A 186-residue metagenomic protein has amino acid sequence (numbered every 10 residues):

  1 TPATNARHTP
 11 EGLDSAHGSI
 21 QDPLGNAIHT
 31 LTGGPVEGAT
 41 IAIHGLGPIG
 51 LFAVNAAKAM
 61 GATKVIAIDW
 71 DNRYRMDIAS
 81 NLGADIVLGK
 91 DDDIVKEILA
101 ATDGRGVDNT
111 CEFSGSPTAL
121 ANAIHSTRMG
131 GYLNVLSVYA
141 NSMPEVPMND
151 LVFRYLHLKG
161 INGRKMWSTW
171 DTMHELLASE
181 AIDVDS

Functional and structural regions predicted by a protein language model:
T1-R7: Glycine-rich phosphate/adenylate-binding loop and adjacent beta-alpha elements of nucleotide- or dinucleotide-binding
E11-D92: Mid-domain Rossmann-like dinucleotide-binding core that forms the NAD(H)/NADP(H) cofactor-binding site
I68-N72, F113, N162: N-terminal Rossmann-fold cofactor-binding loop
V95-K96, A100, G104, N141-S186: C-terminal substrate-binding/catalytic core of Rossmann-like NAD(P)-dependent dehydrogenases/reductases
D108-C111: N-terminal Rossmann-like NAD(P) cofactor-binding module of classical short-chain dehydrogenase/reductase
T127-R128: Helix-to-beta-strand junctions that scaffold the AdoMet/dcAdoMet cofactor pocket in Class I SAM-dependent enzymes
G131-Y132, L156: Glycine-centered, small-residue-biased loops immediately flanking beta-strands in adenine/cofactor-binding cores
L136-S137: Acidic carboxylate diad motif detector
